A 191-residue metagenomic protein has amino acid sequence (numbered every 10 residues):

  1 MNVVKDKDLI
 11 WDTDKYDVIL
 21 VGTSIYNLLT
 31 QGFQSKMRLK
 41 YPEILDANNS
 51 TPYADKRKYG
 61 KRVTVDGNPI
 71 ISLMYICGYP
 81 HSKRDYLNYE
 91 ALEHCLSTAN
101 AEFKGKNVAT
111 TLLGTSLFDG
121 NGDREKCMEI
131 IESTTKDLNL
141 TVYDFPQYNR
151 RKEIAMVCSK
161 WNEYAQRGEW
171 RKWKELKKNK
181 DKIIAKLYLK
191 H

Functional and structural regions predicted by a protein language model:
M1-H191: Macrodomain-like recognition of ADP-ribose-binding/processing modules
